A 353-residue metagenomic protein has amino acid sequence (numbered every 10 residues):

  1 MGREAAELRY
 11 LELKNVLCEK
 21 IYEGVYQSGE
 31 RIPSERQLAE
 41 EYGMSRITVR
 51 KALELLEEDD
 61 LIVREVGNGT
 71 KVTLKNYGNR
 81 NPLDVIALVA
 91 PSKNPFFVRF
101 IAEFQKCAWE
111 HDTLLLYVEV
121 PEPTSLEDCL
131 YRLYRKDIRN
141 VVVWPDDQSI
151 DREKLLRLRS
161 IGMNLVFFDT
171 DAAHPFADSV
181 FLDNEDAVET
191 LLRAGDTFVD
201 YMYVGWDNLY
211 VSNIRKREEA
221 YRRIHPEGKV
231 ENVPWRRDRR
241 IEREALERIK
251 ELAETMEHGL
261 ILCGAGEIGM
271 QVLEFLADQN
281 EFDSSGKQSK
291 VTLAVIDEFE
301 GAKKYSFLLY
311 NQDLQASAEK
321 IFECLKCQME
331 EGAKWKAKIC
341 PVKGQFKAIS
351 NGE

Functional and structural regions predicted by a protein language model:
M1-E41, R99, T124, R135: Extreme N-terminal segment that seeds HTH/winged-HTH DNA-binding domains in transcriptional regulators
V16, A253-E353: Flexible loop/turn connectors
E30-R64: N-terminal helix-turn-helix
Y77-N140: Amphipathic helical "hinge" segments at domain boundaries
A87-L88, D137-D146, V166, M202-W206 (+2 more regions): Periplasmic-binding protein-like
D146-A187, D297-F307: Flexible loop/hinge segments that line or gate small-molecule binding clefts
F176-Y203, E242-K250, G269, N311-A333: Hydrophobic alpha-helical segments within soluble ligand-binding/sensing domains
E189-K229, A333-G352: An alpha-beta-alpha
